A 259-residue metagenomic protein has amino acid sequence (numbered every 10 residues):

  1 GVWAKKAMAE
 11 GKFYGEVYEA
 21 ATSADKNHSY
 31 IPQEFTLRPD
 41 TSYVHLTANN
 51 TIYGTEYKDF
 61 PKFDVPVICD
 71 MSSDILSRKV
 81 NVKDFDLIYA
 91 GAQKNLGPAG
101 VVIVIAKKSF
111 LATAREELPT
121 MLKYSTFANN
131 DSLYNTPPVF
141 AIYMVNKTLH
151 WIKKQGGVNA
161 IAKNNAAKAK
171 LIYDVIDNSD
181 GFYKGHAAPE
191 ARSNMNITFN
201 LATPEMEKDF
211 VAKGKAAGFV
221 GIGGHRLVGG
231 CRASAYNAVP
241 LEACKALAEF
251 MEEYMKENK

Functional and structural regions predicted by a protein language model:
G1-Y14: Substrate-binding/gating loop at the entrance of the active-site cleft, primarily in PLP-dependent aminotransferase-like
G11, S23-I75: Active-site phosphate-binding strand-loop segment of PLP-dependent enzymes
I68, V82-Q93, V102: Conserved active-site segment immediately N-terminal to the catalytic lysine that forms the internal aldimine
A92-Y173, A188, E257-K259: Active-site C-terminal subdomain of aminotransferase-like
F182-H186, G218-G224: A short linear hydrophobic-aromatic micro-motif
Y183-G214: Conserved PLP-binding catalytic core of the aspartate aminotransferase-like
A216, V228-K259: PLP-dependent enzyme catalytic core of the Aspartate aminotransferase-like
